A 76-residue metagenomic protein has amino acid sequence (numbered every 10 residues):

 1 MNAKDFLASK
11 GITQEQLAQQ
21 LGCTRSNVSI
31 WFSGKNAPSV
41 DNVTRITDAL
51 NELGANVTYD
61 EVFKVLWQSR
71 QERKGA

Functional and structural regions predicted by a protein language model:
M1-Q16, Q20, N56-D60: A short, Lys/Arg-rich alpha-helix, primarily the initiator
D5, Q19, I30, D48 (+1 more regions): DNA-binding alpha-helical recognition surfaces that contact promoter or target DNA
A8, S33-N36, N51: Alpha-solenoid HEAT/Armadillo repeat architecture
L21-C23, L50-N51: A short, basic/aromatic helix-end/turn motif that makes direct DNA contacts
C23-P38: Recognition helix of helix-turn-helix/homeodomain-like DNA-binding domains that insert into the DNA major groove
I30, V40-D41, A55-A76: Short, charged recognition helix plus adjacent turn of helix-turn-helix-like nucleic-acid-binding domains
K35-D48: Short, basic-rich loop-to-helix N-cap that marks the start of a DNA-contacting helix
